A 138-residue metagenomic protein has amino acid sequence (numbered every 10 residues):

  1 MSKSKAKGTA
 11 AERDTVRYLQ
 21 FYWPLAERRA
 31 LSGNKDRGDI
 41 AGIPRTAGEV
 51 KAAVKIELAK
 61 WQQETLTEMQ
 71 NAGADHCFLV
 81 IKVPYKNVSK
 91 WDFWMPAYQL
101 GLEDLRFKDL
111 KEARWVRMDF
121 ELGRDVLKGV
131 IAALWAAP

Functional and structural regions predicted by a protein language model:
M1-P138: Catalytic phosphate/metal-binding cores of nucleic-acid and nucleotide-processing enzymes, i.e., regions that mediate
